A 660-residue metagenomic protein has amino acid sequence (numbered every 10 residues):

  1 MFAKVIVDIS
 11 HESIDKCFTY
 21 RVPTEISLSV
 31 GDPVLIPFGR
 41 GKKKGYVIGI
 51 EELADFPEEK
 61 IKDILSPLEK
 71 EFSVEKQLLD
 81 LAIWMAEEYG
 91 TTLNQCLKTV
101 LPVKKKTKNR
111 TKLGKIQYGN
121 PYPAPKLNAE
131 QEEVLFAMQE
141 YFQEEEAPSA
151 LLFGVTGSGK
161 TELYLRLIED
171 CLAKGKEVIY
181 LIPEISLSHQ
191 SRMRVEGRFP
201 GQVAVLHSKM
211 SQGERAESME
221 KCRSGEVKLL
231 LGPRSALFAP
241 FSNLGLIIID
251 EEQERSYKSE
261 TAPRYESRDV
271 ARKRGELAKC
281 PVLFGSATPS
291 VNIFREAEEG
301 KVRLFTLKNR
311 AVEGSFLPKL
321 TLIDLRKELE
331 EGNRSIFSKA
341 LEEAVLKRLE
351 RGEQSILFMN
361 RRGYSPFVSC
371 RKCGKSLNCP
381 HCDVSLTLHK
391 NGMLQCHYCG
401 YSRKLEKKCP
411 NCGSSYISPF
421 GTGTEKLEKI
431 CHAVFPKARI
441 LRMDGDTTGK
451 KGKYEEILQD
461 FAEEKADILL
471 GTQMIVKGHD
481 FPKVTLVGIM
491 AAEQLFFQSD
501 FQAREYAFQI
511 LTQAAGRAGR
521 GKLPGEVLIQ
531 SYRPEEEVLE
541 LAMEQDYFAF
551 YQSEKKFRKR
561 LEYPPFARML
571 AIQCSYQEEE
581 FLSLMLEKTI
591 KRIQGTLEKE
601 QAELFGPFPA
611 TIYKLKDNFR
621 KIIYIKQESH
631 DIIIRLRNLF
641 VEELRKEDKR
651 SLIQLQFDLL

Functional and structural regions predicted by a protein language model:
M1-S149: Terminal, basic amphipathic appendages of nucleotide-handling enzymes
I26-D32, E579-M585, H630-L636: Short, conserved charged micro-motifs
S27, I36-K42, G90, K273-L277 (+2 more regions): Arginine/glycine-rich "motif VI" loop of SF2 helicases in the C-terminal RecA-like domain
K42, E603-D631: Short, intrinsically disordered low-complexity segments
P123, N128, E146-S583, K591 (+3 more regions): Inter-lobe coupling/hinge segments of SF2-like helicase ATPases
F548, S583-F605: Short amphipathic alpha-helix segments
M585-K591, I634-E643: Short amphipathic alpha-helices in soluble, non-transmembrane regions that often serve as interface/regulatory elements
T596-A610, K649-D658: Short beta-strand elements
